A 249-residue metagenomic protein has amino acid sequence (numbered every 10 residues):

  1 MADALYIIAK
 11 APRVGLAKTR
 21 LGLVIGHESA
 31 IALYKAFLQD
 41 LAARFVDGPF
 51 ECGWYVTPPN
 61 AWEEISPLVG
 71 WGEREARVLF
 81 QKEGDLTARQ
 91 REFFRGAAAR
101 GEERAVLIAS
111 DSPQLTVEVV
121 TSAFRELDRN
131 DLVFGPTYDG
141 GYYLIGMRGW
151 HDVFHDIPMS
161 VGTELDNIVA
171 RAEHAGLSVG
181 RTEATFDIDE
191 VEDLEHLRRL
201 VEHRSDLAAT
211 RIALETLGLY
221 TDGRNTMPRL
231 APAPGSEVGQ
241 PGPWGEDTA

Functional and structural regions predicted by a protein language model:
M1-R20: N-terminal nucleotide-binding beta1-loop-alpha1 segment
A32-F50: A short, N-terminal amphipathic alpha-helix
F50-P59: Short beta-strand/loop segment that forms part of the nucleotide-sugar
E64-R104, E164: Short phosphate-binding loop-to-helix
V106-I108: Short aromatic-hydrophobic micro-motifs that form the base-stacking/packing surface for donor nucleotide recognition
Q114-D139: Conserved donor-nucleotide/metal-binding helix-loop-beta segment in metal-dependent transferases, i.e., the alpha-helix
H151-R171: Short, glycine-/small-residue-rich phosphate/pyrophosphate-handling segment
A170-A249: Conserved alpha/beta core of the MobA/IspD/sugar-nucleotide pyrophosphorylase nucleotidyltransferase superfamily
